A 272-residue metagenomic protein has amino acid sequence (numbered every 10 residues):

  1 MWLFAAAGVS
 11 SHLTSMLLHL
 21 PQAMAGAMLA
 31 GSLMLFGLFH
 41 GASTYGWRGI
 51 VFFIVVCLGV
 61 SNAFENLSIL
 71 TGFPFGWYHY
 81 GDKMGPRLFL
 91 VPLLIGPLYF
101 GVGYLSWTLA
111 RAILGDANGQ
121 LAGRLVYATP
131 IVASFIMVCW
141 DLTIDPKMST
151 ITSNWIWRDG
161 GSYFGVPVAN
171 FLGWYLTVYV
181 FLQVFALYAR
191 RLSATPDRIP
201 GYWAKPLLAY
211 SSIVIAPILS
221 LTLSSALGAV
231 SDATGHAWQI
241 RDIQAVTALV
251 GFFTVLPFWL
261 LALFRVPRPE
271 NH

Functional and structural regions predicted by a protein language model:
M1-H272: Aromatic-rich, lipid-facing transmembrane alpha helices and their immediate juxtamembrane interface loops in integral
